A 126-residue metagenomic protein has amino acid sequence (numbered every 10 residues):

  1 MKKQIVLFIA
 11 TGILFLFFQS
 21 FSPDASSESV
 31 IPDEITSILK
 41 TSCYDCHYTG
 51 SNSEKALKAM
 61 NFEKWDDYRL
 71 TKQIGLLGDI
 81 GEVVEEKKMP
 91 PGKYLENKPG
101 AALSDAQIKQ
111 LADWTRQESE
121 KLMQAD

Functional and structural regions predicted by a protein language model:
M1-S29, W114-D126: Post-cleavage N-terminal segment of exported redox proteins
S22-L39, Q107: Electrostatic cytochrome c docking/interface patches
T36, K40, G81, A112-R116: Non-transmembrane alpha-helical segments in soluble domains of secreted/periplasmic/extracellular proteins
L39-G50, L111: The canonical Cys-X-X-Cys-His
H47, T71-Q73, P99-T115: Periplasmic c-type cytochrome electron-transfer domains
G50, K88, E118-S119: A generic secondary-structure signal for well-formed alpha-helical elements
S51-D79: Gly/Gly-Pro-rich "capping" loops immediately C-terminal to redox-active cysteine motifs in periplasmic/lumenal
E54-E63, V84-I108, M123: Axial heme c-ligation environment in periplasmic c-type cytochrome domains
